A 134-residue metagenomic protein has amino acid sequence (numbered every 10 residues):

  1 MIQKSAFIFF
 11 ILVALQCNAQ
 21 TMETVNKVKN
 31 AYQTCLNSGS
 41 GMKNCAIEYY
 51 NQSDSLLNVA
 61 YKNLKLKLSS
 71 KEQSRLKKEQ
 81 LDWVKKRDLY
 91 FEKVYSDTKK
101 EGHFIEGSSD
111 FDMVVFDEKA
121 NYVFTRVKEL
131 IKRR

Functional and structural regions predicted by a protein language model:
M1-E23: Bacterial Sec-dependent N-terminal signal peptides
Q20-R134: N-terminal alpha-helical modules
